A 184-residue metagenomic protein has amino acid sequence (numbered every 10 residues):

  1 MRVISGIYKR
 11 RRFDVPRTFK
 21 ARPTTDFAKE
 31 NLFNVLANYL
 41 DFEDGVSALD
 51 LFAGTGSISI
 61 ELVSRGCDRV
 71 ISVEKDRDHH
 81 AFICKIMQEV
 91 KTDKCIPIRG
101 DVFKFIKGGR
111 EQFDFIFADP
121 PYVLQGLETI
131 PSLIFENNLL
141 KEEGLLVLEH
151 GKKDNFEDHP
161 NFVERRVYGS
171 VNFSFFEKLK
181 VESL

Functional and structural regions predicted by a protein language model:
M1-L184: Class I S-adenosyl-L-methionine-dependent methyltransferase catalytic core
